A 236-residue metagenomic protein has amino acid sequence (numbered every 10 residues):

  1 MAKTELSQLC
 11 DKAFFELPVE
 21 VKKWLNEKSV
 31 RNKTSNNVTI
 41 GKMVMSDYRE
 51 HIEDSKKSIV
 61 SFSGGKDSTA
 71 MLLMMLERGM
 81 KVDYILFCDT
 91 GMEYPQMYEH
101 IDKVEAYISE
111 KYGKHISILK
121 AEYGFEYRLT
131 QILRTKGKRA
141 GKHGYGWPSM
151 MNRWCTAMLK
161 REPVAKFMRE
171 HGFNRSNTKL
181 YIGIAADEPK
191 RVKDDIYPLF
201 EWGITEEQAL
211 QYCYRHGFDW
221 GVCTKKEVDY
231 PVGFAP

Functional and structural regions predicted by a protein language model:
K3-C10, F14-P236: Nucleotide-activated chemistry modules centered on ATP-dependent adenylation/adenylyltransferase
